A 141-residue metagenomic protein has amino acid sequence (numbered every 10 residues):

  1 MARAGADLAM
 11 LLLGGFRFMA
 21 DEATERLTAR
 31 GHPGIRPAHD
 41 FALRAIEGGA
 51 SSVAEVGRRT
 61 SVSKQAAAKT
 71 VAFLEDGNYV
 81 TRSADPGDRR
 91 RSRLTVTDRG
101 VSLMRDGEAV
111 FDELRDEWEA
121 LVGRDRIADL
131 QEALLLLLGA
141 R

Functional and structural regions predicted by a protein language model:
M1-G34: N-terminal leader segment of winged-helix/HTH proteins
M1-R3, S51, D125-R141: C-terminal regulatory/oligomerization modules of transcriptional regulators
L8, A38-H39, R99: N-terminal positioning helix adjacent to the helix-turn-helix/winged-helix DNA-binding module
G14, F18, E47-G48, E113 (+1 more regions): Alpha-helical structural segments
A23-S63, G139: N-terminal helix-turn-helix DNA-binding core of bacterial DNA-binding proteins
V53-A54, Q65, A72, S92: Residues within helix-turn-helix
A72-L135: Charged, amphipathic alpha-helical coiled-coil/dimerization segments
